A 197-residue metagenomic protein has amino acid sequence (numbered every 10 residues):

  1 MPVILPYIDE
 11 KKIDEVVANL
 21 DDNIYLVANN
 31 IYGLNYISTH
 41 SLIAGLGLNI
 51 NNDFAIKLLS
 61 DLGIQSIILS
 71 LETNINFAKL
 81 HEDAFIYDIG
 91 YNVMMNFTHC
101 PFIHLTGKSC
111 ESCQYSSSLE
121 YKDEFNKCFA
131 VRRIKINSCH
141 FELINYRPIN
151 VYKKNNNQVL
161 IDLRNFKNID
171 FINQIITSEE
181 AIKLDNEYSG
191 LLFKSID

Functional and structural regions predicted by a protein language model:
M1-L58, L62-D197: Active-site pocket-lining/capping segments in soluble small-molecule metabolic enzymes
